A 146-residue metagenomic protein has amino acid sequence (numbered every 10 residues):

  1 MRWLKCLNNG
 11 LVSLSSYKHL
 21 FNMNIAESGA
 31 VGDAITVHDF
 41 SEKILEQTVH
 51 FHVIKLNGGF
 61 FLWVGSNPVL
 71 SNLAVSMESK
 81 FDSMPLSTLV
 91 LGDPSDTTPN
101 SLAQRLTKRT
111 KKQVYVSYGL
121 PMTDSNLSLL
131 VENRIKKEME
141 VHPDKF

Functional and structural regions predicted by a protein language model:
R2-V69, A74-M77: N-terminal, charge-rich interaction modules
L4, K137-F146: C-terminal helix/juxtamembrane-tail motif
G29-D33, S41-E42, P85-L91, H142: N-terminal/domain-start segments enriched in small and hydrophobic, helix-friendly residues, covering either
G59-L62, T88, K112-Y115: Structural motif
G65-N67, D93-P94, Y118-G119: Fold-independent oxyanion-binding glycine-rich loops and adjacent beta-strand/coil segments at enzyme active sites
L70-K111: Short, internal acidic amphipathic alpha-helical interface segments that mediate docking to partner proteins
T107-M139: Short, compact, well-ordered microdomains
